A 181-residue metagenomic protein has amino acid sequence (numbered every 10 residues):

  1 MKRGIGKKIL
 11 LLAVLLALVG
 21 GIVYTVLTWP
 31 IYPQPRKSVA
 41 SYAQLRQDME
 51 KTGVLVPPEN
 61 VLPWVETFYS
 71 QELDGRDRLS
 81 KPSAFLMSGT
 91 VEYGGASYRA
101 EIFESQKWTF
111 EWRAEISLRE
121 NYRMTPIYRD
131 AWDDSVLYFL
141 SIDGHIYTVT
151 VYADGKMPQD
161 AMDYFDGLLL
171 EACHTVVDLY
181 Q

Functional and structural regions predicted by a protein language model:
M1, G6-K7, S80, Q106 (+1 more regions): Generic cytosolic/nucleocytoplasmic N-terminal low-complexity/intrinsically disordered segments
M1-T25: N-terminal Sec-pathway targeting helices
G6, T90-Y93, C173-V176: Extended, compositionally biased low-complexity polar/Lys-Gly-rich tracts and adjacent boundary/linker regions are
L15, G20, L55-P57, E66 (+2 more regions): N-terminal non-cleavable signal-anchor helices
I22-S38: Sec-dependent signal peptide cleavage junction
W29-P30, E50-V54, G95, G155 (+1 more regions): Short, flexible coil/linker elements and helix-boundary hinge sites characteristic of intrinsically disordered
P35-L137, I142: Short, solvent-exposed recognition patches
E111-Q181: A short, solvent-exposed beta-edge/loop patch
